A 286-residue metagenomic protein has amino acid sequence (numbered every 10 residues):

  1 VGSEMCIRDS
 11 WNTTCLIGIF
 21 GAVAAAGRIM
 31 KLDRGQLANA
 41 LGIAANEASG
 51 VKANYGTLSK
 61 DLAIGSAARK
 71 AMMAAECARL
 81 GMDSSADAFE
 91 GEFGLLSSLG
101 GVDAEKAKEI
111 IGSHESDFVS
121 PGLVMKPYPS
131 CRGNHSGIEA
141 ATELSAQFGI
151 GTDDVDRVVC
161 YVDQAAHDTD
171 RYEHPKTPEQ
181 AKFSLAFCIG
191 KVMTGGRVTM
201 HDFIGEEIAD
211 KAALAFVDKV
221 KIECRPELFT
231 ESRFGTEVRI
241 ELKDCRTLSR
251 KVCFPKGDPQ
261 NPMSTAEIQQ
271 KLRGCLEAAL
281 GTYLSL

Functional and structural regions predicted by a protein language model:
G2-I7: Short, small-residue-biased leader/transition segments that mark boundaries at the very start of proteins
R8-L16, A53: Catalytic-site signature segments of enzymes, centered on catalytic residues
L16-G35, A63-A67, M72-R79, D83: Active-site-proximal alpha-helical scaffold in enzymes
Q36, K52-N54: Glycine/threonine-rich beta-strand-loop-alpha-helix active-site module that forms ligand/phosphate-binding
L37-A40, S285-L286: Small-residue helix-packing motif on alpha-helices
I43-A48: Flexible glycine/proline-rich, aromatic-decorated loop/lid segments
G56-R69, E76-L286: Terminal-appendage/accessory-domain detector
